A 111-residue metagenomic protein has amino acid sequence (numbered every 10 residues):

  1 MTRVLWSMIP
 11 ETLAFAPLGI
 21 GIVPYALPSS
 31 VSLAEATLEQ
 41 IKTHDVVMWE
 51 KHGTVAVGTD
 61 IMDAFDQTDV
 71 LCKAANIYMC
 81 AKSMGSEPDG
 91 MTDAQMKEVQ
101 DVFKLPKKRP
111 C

Functional and structural regions predicted by a protein language model:
M1-C111: Glycine-rich flexible loops
